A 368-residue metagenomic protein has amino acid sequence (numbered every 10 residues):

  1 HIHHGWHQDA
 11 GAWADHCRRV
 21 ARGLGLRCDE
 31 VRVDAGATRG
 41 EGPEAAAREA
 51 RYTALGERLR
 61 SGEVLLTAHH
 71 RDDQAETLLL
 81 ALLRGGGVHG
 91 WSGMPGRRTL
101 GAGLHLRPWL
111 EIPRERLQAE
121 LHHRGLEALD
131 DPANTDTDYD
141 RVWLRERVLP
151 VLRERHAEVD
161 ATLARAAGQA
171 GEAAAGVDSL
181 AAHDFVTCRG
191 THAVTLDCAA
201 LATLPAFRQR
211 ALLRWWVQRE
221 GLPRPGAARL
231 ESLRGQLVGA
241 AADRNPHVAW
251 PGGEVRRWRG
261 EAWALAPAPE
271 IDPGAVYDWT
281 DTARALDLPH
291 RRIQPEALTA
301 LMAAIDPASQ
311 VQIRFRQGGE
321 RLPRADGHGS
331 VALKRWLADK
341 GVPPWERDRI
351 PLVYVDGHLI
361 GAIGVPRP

Functional and structural regions predicted by a protein language model:
H1-H4, V33-A37, A50, R98-A102 (+2 more regions): AMP-forming adenylation/ATP pyrophosphatase catalytic core
H1-V151, S179: Core alpha/beta nucleotide-donor-binding catalytic domains of modification enzymes
N134-Y139, A161-G171: Internal, active-site/partner-interface "lid" segment
R147, V151-L163: Conserved anion/nucleotide-ligand pocket segment
